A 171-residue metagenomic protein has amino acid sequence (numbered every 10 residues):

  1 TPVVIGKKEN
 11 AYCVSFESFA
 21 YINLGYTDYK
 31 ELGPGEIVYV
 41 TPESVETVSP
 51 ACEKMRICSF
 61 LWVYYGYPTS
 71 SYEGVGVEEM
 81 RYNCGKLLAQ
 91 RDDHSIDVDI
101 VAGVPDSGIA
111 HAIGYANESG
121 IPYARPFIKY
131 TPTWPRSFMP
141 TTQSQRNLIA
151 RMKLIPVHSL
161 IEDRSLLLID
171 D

Functional and structural regions predicted by a protein language model:
T1-G108, A116-A150, P156-V157: N-terminal segments that mediate ammonia production and transfer in glutamine-dependent amidotransferase systems
I155-L166: Short basic/glycine-enriched coil/helix segment immediately N-terminal to the Walker B
L168-D170: Thr-Gly-centered strand-to-loop micro-motif
